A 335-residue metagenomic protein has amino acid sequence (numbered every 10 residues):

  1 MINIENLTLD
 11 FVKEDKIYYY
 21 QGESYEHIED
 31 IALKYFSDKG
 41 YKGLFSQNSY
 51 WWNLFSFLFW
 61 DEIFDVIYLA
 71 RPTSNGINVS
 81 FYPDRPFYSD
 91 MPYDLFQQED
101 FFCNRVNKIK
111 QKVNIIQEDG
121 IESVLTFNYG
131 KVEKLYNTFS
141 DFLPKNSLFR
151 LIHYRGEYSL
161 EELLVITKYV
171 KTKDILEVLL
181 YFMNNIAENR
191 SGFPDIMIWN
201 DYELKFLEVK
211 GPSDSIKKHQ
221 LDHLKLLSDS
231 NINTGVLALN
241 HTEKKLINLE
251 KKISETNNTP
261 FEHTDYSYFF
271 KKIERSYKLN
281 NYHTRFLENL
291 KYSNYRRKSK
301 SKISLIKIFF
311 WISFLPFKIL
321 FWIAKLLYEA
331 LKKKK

Functional and structural regions predicted by a protein language model:
I2-Y181, N185-A187, I216: Nuclease catalytic cores
E162-V170, D174, V178, D195-S213 (+1 more regions): Conserved catalytic cores of phosphodiester-cleaving nucleases, focusing on short active-site segments
M183-G192, I198: Acidic, glycine-rich flexible loop segments
E188-R190, D214-D222: Active-site-adjacent loop/helix micro-motif of nuclease/hydrolase catalytic cores
W199-K205, K210-S213, S230-I253: Nucleic-acid nuclease catalytic cores
L221-L224, N231, L246, Y268: Catalytic core segments in nucleotide and nucleic-acid processing enzymes
L237-T284: Basic, glycine-rich
K302-L305, F309-L327, L331-K334: A hydrophobic membrane-anchoring feature enriched in long, contiguous, low-charge segments that mark signal-anchor
